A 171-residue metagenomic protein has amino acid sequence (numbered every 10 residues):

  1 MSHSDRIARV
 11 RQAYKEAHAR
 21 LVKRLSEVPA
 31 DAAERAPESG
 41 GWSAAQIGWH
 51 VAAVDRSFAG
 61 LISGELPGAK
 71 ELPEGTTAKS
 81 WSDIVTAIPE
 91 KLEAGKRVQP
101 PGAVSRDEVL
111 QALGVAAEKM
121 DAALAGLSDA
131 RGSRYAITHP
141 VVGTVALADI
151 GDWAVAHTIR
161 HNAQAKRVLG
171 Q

Functional and structural regions predicted by a protein language model:
M1-R9, R56-A112: Short, helix-capping/interhelical loops that line the mouth of catalytic, cofactor-, or ligand-binding pockets
S4-A8, Q12, A19, D31 (+3 more regions): Generic alpha-helical secondary structure signal
D5-V28, Q46-G60, W153-A156: Alpha-helical bundle segments that constitute or directly flank the non-heme di-iron/ferroxidase center
A13, P101, S105-E108, A112-V115 (+2 more regions): Short amphipathic alpha-helical interaction segments
L21-K23, V115-A123: Amphipathic alpha-helical packing segments from all-alpha helical-bundle domains
K23-D31, I88-R97, A130-I137: Short alpha-helical hairpin
E34-I84, A125-Q171: Short, contiguous alpha-helical
